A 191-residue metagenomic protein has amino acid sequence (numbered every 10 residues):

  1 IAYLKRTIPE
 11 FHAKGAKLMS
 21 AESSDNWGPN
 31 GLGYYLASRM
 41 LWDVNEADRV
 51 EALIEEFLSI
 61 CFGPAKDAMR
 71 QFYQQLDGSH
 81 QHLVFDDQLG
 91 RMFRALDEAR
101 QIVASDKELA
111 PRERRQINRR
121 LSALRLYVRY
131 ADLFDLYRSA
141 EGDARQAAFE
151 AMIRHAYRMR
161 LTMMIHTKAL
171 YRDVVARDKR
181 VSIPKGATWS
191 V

Functional and structural regions predicted by a protein language model:
I1-I8, M92-F93: Well-ordered, non-membrane alpha-helical segments in soluble/globular domains
A13-A16, L32-Y34, R39-V191: Catalytic domains of carbohydrate-active enzymes that cleave complex glycans
K17-A21: Hydrophobic faces of well-ordered beta-strands that scaffold small-molecule active sites in alpha/beta enzyme cores
D25-L32: Flexible loop/turn segments at secondary-structure boundaries
